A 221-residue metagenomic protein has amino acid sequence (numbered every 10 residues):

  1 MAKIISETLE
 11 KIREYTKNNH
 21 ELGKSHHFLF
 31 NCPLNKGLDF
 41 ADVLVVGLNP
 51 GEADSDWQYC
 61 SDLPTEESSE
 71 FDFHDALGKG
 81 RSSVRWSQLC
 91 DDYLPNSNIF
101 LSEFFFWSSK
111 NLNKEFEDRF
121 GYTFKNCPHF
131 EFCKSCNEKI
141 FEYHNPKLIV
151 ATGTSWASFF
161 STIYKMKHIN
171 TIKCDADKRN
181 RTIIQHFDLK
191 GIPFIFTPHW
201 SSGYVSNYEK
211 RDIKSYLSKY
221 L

Functional and structural regions predicted by a protein language model:
M1-E21, G121-S135, A157-L221: C-terminal capping/extension of enzyme domains
M1-K79, F130, C136-I140, T182-D188 (+1 more regions): Active-site and ligand/interface coordination hotspots across diverse enzymes and nucleic-acid-associated assemblies
V43-G47, P95-E103, L148-G153, F196: A structural signal for short, well-ordered beta-strand segments and their strand-loop junctions that often border
N49-A53, F105-S109, T154-S158, H199-G203: Short, solvent-exposed loop/turn segments at secondary-structure junctions
E67-R81, S108-E131: Surface-exposed cleft-lining segments at the edges of enzyme active sites
G80-E117: Short, surface-exposed acidic-centric catalytic microdomains
Y93-L94, F141-H144, D188-K190: Short, conserved loop/helix-junction motifs that constitute active-site signature segments in enzyme catalytic cores
N137-T154: Proline-aspartate-enriched helix->loop->beta-strand connector
